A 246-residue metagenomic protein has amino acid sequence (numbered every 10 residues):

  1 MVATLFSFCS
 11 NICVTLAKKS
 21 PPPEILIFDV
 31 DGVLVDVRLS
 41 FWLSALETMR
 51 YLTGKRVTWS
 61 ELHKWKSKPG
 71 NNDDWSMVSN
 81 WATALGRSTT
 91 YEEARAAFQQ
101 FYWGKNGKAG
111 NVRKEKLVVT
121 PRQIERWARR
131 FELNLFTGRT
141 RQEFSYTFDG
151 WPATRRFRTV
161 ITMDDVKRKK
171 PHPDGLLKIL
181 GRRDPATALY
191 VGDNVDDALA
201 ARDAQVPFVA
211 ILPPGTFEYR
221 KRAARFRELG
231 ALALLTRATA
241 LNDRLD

Functional and structural regions predicted by a protein language model:
V2-F28, N80, T89, E93 (+1 more regions): Non-catalytic pre-domain segments flanking phosphatase-related domains
P21-V30, L34-R122, R129, T140-Q142: N-terminal helical cap/lid subdomain that shapes the substrate entry/recognition surface in HAD-like hydrolases
L34, L133, Y190-V191: Conserved SAM-binding loop
S44, E143-Y146, A200, D243-R244: Phosphate- and divalent-cation-binding pockets in alpha/beta enzyme and binding domains that engage nucleotide-derived
L52, P121-N134, G138-K167, L177-R183: Substrate-recognition/cap helix-loop segment adjacent to the acidic, metal-dependent catalytic center of Asp-based
K169-A198: Conserved Lys-Pro-Asp/Glu-containing loop-to-beta segment of HAD-superfamily phosphomonoesterases, centered on
Y190-G230: Acidic, Mg2+-coordinating phosphoryl-transfer loop and its flanking beta/alpha structural elements, shared across
A233-A240: Short acidic-hydrophobic, aromatic-tinged amphipathic segments that line or gate anion-handling sites
